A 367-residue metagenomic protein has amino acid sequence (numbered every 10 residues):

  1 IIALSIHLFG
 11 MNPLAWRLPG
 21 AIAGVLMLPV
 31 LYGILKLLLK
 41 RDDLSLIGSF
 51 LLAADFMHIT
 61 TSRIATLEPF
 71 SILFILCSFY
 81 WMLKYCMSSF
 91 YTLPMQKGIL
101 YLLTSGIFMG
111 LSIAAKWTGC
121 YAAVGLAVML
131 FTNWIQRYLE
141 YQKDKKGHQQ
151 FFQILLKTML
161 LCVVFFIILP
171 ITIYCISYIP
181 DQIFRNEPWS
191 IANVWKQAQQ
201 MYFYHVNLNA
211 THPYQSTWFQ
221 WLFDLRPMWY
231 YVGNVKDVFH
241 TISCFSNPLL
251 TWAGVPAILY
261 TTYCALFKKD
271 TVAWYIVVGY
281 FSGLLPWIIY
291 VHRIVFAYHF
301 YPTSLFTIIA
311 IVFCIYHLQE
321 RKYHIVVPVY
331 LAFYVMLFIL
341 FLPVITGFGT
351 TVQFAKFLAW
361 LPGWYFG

Functional and structural regions predicted by a protein language model:
I1-L14, P19-I22, T217-R226: Short hydrophobic/aromatic helix or loop-helix immediately within or flanking a transmembrane segment in polytopic
W16, G20, M57-F70, T118: Short acidic/glycine- and proline-prone juxtamembrane loop motifs at membrane-interface regions of multi-pass membrane
L18-K40, C77-W81, A257-C264: Transmembrane-helix motifs of polytopic, lipid-linked glycan transferases
I22, L31-A54, L73, Y91-L100: Transmembrane-helix signature of polytopic, membrane-embedded enzymes that assemble or transfer cell-envelope glycans
V30, F70-M95, T104-M109, A127 (+2 more regions): Specific aromatic-rich, kink-prone transmembrane helix
G48-A53, T60, M109, I113: Short helix- or helix-capping micro-motifs that position conserved polar/aromatic residues at function-defining sites
K97-T104, M109, Y121, V128-D144 (+4 more regions): Transmembrane helical bundles and short interhelical boundary loops of multi-pass, membrane-embedded
N234-D270: Hydrophobic, aromatic-rich transmembrane alpha-helices and their immediate juxtamembrane boundary segments
